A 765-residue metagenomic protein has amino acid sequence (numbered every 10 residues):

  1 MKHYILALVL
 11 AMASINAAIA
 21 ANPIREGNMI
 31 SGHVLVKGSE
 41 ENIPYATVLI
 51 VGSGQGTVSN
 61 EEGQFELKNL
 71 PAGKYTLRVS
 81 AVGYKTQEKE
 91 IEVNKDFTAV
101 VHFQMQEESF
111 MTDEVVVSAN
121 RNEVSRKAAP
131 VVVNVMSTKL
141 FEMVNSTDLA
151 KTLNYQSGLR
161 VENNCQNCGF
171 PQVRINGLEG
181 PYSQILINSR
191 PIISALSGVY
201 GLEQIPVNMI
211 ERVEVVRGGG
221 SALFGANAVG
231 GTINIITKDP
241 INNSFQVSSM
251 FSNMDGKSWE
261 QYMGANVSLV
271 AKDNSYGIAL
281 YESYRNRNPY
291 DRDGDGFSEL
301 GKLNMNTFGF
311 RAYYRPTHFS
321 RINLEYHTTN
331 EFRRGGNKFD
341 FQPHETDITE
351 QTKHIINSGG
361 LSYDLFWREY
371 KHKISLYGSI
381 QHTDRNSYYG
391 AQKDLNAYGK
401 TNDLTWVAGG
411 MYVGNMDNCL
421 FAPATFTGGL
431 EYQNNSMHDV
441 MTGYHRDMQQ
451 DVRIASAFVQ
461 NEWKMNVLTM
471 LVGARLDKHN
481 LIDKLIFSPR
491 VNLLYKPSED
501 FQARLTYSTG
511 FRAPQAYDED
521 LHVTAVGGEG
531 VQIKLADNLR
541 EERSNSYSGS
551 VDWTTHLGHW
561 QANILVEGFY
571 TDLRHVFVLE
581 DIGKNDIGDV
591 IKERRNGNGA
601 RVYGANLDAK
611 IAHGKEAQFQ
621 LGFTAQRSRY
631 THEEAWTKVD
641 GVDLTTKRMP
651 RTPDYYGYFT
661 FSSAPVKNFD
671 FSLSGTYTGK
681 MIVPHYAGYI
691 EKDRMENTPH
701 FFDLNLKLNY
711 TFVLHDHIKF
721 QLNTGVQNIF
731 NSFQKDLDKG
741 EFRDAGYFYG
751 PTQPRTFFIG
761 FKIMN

Functional and structural regions predicted by a protein language model:
Y4, R574-H575, Y677-Y686, Y710-N765: C-terminal beta-signal and adjacent terminal beta-strands/loops of Gram-negative outer-membrane beta-barrel proteins
G27, H33-S39, A46-V51, S80-Y84 (+4 more regions): Short, acidic, small-residue-rich periplasmic hinge/interaction motif at the N-terminus of Gram-negative outer-membrane
K68, Q172-R174, R190-R217, K238 (+1 more regions): Short acidic/polar hinge/loop motifs at secondary-structure boundaries that mediate gating or recognition
A150-P191, E211: Extracytoplasmic beta-strand/coil segments of soluble accessory domains associated with Gram-negative outer-membrane
S194-L196, M209-E211, A222-N234, K238-D293 (+1 more regions): Outer-membrane beta-barrel translocator/receptor signature
A265, S375-Y389, R504, N538-R595 (+2 more regions): Membrane-embedded beta-barrel scaffold of Gram-negative outer-membrane proteins
R287-T307, Y313-I374, I380-D403: Flexible loop and strand-edge segments within Gram-negative outer membrane beta-barrel domains
K464-V467, F569-D572, E593-Y686, K762: Gram-negative outer-membrane beta-barrel transporters
